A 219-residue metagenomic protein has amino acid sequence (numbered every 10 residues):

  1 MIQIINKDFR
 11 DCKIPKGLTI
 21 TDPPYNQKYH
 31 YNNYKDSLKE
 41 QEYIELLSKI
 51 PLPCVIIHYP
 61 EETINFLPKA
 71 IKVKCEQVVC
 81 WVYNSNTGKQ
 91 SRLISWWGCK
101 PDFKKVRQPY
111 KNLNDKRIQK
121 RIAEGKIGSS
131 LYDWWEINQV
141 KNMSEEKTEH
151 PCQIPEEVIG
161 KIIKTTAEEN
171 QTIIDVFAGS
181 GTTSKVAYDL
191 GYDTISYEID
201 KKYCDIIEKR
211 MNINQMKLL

Functional and structural regions predicted by a protein language model:
M1-S196, C204: Core catalytic lobe of class I
D200: Conserved SAM/SAH-binding beta-strand->alpha-helix loop
I207-E208: Conserved SAM-binding loop
N212-L219: Class I S-adenosyl-L-methionine-dependent methyltransferase module
